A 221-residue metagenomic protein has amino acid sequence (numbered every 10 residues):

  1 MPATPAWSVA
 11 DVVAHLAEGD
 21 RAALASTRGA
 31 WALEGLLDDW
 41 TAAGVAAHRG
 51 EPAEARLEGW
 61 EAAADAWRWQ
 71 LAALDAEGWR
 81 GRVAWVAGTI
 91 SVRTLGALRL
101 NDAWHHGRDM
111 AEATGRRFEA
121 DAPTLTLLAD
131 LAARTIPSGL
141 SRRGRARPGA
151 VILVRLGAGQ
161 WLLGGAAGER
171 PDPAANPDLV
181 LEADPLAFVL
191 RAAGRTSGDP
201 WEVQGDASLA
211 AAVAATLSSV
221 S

Functional and structural regions predicted by a protein language model:
P2-D39, W85-R142, F188: Short, contiguous alpha-helical
P5, R155-G159, Q204: Short strand-coil-strand connectors
L16, D20-T27, L71, T196 (+2 more regions): Short amphipathic alpha-helical segments enriched in hydrophobics
R21-A73, E77-G81, F118, P123-T124: Short, helix-capping/interhelical loops that line the mouth of catalytic, cofactor-, or ligand-binding pockets
E34, W79-A87, E169-D172: Conserved catalytic-core motifs characterized by acidic clusters
T41-E58, R134-G149, T216-S221: Charged/polar, low-hydrophobicity segments characteristic of intrinsically disordered regions and flexible loops
G115-A175: Hydrophobic protein-protein interaction segments
A174-S221: C-terminal interaction segments
